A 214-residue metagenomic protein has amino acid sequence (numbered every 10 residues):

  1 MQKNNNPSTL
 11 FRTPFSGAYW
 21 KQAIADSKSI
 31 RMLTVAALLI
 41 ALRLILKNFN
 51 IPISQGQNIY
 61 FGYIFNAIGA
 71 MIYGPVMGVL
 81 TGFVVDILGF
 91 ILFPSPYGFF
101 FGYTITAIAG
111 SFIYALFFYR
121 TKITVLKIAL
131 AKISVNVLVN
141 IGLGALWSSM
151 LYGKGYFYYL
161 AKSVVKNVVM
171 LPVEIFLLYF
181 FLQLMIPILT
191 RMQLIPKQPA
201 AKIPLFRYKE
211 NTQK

Functional and structural regions predicted by a protein language model:
M1-K214: Loop-helix junctions at membrane interfaces
